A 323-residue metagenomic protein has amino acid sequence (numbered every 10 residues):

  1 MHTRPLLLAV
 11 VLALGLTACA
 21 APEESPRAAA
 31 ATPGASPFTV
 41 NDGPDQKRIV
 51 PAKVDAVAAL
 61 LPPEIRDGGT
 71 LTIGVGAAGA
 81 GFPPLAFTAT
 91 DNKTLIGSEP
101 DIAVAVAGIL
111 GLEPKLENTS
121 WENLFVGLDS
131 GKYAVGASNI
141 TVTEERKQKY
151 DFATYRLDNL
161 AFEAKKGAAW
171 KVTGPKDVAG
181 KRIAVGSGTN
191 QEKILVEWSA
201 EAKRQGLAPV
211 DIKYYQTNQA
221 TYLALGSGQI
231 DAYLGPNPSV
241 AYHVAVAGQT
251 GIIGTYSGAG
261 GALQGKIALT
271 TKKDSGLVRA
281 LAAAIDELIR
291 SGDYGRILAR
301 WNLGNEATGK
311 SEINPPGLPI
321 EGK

Functional and structural regions predicted by a protein language model:
L14-A18: C-terminal motif of bacterial Sec signal peptides marking the signal peptidase cleavage site
A20, A31-A56, A103, G108 (+4 more regions): Extended ligand-binding regions for polar small-molecule ligands
A28-A137: Extracytoplasmic small-molecule ligand-binding "clamshell" domains of the periplasmic binding protein/Venus flytrap
A78-A80, K93-I109, I140, D158-T217 (+3 more regions): Bilobed "Venus flytrap"/periplasmic-binding protein-like clamshell domains and structurally analogous long
V104, E113-D177: Acidic, polar ligand-binding/catalytic clefts
L112, S130-S138, K181-R182, G226-G235 (+1 more regions): Alpha-to-beta junction loops
I140-K147, L195-E201, S227, D231-L263: A ligand-binding cleft/hinge motif common to bilobed small-molecule-binding domains
L157-A164, V246-A283, G304-K323: Periplasmic-binding protein-like
